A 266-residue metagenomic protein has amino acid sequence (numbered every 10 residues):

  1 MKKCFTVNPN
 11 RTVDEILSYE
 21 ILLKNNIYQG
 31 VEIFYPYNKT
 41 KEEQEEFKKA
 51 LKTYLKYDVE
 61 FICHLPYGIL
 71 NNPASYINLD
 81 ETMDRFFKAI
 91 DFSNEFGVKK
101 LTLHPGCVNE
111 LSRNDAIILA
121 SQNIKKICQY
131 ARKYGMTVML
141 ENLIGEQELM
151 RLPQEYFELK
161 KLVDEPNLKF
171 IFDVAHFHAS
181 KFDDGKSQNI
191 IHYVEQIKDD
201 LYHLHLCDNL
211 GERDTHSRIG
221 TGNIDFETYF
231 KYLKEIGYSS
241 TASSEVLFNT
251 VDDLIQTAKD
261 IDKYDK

Functional and structural regions predicted by a protein language model:
M1-C4, V13-I27, M83, G97-K99 (+3 more regions): Histidine-acidic metal/acid-base catalytic patches
M1-V98, K169, D199, D262-K266: N-terminal pre-domain/capping segments
T6-N10, F34-N38, P66-G68, G106-V108 (+4 more regions): Active-site beta-loop-alpha junctions enriched in small/polar residues
V7-N8, N38-K39, I77-N78, D115-A116 (+3 more regions): A generic structural signal for short
A50-G68, S121-Y134, L162-V163, F226-Y229: Alpha-helix-loop-beta-strand connector modules within alpha/beta enzyme cores
I69-S75, N109-N114, H178-K181, E212-S217: A short acidic, helix-capping loop that chelates divalent metal ions and anchors anionic groups
A74-F172: Active-site acidic/histidine proton-transfer and metal-coordination neighborhood in alpha/beta enzyme cores
